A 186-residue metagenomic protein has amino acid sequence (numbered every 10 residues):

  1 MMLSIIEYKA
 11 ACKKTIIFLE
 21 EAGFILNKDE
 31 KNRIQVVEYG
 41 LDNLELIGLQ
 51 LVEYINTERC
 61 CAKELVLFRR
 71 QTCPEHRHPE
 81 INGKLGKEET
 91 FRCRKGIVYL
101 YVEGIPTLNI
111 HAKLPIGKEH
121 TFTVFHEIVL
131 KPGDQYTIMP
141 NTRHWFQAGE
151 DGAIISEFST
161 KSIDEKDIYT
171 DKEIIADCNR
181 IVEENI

Functional and structural regions predicted by a protein language model:
M1-C61, I81, K118-H120, E184-I186: A short, N-terminal "cap"/entry segment at the start of jelly-roll beta-barrel domains of the cupin/DSBH fold
C60-A62, K87-E89, G152: Short, surface-exposed beta-edge/turn micro-motifs
E64-G86, P106-T107, V129-P132, P140: Conserved short histidine dyad/triad with adjacent acidic residue
F68-R69, G86-L108, A112-P115: Glycine- and acidic-residue-biased ligand/ion/polar-headgroup-sensing regions
P74-E75, V98-V102, E157: Short hydrophobic/aromatic-rich beta-strand segments that constitute the beta-sheet cores of beta-sandwich/beta-barrel
T107-T123, R143-I186: Double-stranded beta-helix
F125-G149: Conserved metal-binding segment of the jelly-roll/cupin
